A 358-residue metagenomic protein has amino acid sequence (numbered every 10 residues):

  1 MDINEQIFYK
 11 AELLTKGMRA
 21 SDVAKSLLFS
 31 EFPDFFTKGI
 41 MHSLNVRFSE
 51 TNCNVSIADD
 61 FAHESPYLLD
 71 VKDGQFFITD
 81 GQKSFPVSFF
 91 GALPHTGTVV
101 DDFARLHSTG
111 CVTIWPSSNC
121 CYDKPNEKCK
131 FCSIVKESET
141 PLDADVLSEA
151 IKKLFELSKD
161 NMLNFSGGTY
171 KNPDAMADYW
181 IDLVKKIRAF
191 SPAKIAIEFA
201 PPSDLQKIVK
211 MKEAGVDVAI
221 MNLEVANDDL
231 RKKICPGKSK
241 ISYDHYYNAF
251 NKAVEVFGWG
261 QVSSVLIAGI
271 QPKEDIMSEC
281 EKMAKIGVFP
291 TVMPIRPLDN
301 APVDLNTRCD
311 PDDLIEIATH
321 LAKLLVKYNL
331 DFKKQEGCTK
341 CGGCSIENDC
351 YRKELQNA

Functional and structural regions predicted by a protein language model:
M1-I78, K252, V256, M277-A358: Auxiliary Fe-S-binding modules of radical SAM enzymes
A20-S21, K25-N52, P94-K136, K152-M162: N-terminal pre-triad scaffold of radical SAM enzymes
Y67, F76-G110: Non-catalytic propeptide/linker segments at domain boundaries
S88-F90, D123-E127, A175-A177: Short, conserved acidic/polar surface loops in the N-terminal third of protein domains
C120-C121, E139, T169-P173: Short acidic, S/G/P-rich loop/turn micro-motifs used as interaction or catalytic elements
I134-L147, N348-A358: Iron-sulfur (Fe-S) cluster-binding segments and ferredoxin-like electron-carrier domains, especially [2Fe-2S]
S148, K153-E156, S166-C309, E316: Conserved AdoMet/S-adenosylmethionine-binding subsite of the radical SAM
N161-L163, G260-S263, Q335-E336: Residue-level recognition of the N-termini of beta-strands and the immediately preceding loop/turn
